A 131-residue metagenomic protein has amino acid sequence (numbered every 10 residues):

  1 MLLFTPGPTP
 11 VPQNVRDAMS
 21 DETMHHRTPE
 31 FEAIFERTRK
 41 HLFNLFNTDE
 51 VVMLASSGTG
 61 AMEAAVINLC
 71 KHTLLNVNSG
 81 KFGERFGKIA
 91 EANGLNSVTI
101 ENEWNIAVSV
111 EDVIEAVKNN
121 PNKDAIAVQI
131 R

Functional and structural regions predicted by a protein language model:
M1-E22: N-terminal amphipathic/basic leader segments beginning at the initiator methionine
T9, S56-T59, S79-G83, E103: Short glycine-enriched loops at secondary-structure junctions
A18-A61, R85-E91: Conserved N-terminal alpha-helix of the aminotransferase class I/II PLP-enzyme fold
V66-K71, A92-N93: Alpha-helix C-terminal capping segments
L69-E84: Conserved PLP-anchoring active-site segment centered on the Schiff-base-forming lysine
V77, I100, I130-R131: Structural motif
R85-V98, E103, E111-A116: Active-site-proximal loop->helix
V108-R131: Active-site phosphate-binding strand-loop segment of PLP-dependent enzymes
